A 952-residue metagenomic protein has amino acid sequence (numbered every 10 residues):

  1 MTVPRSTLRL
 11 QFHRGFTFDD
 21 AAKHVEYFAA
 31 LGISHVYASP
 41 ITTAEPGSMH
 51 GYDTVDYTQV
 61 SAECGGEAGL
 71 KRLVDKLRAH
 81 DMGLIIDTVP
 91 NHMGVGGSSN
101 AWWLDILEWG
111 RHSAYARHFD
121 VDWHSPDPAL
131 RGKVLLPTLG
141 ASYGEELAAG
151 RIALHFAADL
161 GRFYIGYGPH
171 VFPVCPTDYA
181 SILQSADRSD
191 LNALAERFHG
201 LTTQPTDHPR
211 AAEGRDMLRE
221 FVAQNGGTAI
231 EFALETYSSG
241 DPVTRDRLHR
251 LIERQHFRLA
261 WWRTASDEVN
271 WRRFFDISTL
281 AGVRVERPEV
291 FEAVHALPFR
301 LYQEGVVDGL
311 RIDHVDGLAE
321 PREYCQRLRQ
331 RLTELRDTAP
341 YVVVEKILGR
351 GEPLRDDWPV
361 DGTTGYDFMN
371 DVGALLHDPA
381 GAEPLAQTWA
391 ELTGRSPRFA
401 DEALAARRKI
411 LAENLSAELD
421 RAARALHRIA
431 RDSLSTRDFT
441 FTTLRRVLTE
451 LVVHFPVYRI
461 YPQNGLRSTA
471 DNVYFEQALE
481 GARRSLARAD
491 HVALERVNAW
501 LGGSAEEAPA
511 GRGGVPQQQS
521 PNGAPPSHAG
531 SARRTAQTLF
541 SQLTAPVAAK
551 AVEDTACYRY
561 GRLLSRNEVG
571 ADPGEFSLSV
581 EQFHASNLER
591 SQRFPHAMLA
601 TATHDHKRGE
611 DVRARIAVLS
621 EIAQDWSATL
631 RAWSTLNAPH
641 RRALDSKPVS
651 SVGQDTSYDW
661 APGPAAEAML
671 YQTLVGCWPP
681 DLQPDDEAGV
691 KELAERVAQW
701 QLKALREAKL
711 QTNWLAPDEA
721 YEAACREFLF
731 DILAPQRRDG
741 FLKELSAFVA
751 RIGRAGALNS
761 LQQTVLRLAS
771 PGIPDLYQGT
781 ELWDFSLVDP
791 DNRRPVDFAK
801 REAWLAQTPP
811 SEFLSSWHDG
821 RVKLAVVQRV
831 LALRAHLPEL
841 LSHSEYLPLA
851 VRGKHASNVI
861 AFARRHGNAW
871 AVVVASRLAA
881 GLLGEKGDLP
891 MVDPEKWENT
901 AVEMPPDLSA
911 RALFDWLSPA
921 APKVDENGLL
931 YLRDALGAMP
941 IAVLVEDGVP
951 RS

Functional and structural regions predicted by a protein language model:
M1-P46, T58, E63, K71 (+19 more regions): Carbohydrate-interacting/catalytic domains
D20, E26, A38, M82 (+5 more regions): Activation on extended, non-transmembrane soluble regions of large proteins
S48-S61, S99, W103: Surface-exposed, active-site-proximal loop segments in enzymatic domains
L73-V121: Hydrophobic or amphipathic alpha-helical targeting/insertion segments
N91, I312-L318, S815: Conserved short loop/turn motifs at secondary-structure junctions
V306-I312: Active-site groove signature of glycoside hydrolases
P456: Acidic/aromatic/glycine-rich contiguous surface patches that form carbohydrate-binding/processing clefts and analogous
